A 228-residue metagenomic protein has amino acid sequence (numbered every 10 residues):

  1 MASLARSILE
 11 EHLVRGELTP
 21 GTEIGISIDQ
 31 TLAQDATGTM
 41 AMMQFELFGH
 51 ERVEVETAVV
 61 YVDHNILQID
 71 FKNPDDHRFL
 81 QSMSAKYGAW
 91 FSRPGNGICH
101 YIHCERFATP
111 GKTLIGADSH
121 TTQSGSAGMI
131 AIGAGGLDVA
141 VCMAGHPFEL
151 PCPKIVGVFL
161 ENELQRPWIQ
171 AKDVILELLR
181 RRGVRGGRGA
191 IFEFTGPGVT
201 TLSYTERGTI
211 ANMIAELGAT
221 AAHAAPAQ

Functional and structural regions predicted by a protein language model:
M1-Q228: Fe-S-dependent hydro-lyases/dehydratases of central metabolism
